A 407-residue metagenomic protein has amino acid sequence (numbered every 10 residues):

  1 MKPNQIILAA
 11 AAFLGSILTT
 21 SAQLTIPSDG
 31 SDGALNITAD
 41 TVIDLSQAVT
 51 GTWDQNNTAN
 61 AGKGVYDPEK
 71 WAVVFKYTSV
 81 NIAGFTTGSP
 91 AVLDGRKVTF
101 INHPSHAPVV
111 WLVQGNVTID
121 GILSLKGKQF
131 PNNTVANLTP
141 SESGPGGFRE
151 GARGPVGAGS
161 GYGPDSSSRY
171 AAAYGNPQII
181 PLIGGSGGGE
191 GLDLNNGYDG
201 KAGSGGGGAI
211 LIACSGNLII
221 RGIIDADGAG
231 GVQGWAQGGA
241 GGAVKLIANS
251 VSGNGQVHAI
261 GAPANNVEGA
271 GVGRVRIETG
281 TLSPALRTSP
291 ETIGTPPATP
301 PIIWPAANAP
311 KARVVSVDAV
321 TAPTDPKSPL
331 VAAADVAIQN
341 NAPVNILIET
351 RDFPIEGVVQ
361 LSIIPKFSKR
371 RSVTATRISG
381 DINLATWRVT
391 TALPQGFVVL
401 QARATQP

Functional and structural regions predicted by a protein language model:
M1-L8: Bacterial N-terminal signal peptides that target proteins for export
I6, A22-W53, T58, R274-P407: Extracellular/surface-exposed low-complexity segments
L8-I17: Bacterial N-terminal signal peptides
Q23-Y66, H106-V110, Q114-N254, H258-G273: Glycine-centric low-complexity/flexibility signal
S28-G30, V73-F75, N102-P104, G203-G205 (+1 more regions): Short, surface-exposed loop/turn motifs at beta-strand boundaries within globular domains
T41, T86, A91, R96-K97 (+6 more regions): Small-residue (G/S/T/A) turn/hinge positions that recur once per unit in extracellular repeat modules
Q55, V65-P104, I119-D120, L218-D225: Beta-strand-rich extracellular passenger or scaffold domains
S79-G84, V113-N116, C214-N217, A333-Q339 (+1 more regions): Extracellular and analogous surface-interaction loops
